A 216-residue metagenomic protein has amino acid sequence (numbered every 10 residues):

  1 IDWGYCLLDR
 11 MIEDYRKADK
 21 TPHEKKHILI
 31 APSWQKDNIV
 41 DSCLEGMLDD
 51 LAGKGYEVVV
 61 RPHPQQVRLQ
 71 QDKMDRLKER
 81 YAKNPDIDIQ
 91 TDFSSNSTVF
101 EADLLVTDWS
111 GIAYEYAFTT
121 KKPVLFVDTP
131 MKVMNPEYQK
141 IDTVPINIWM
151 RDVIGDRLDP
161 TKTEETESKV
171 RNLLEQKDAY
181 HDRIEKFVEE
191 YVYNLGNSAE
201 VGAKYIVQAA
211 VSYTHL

Functional and structural regions predicted by a protein language model:
I1-I39, P64-V67, H181: A nucleotide-sugar donor-handling region in carbohydrate enzymes
S33-Q35, P64, L158, K186-N194: Extended, composition-driven regions rather than compact fold-specific motifs
D41-V58: Short hydrophobic signal-anchor/transmembrane segments that target glycosyltransferases and glycosylation machinery
G53-I89: Catalytic donor nucleotide-activated moiety binding site of glycosyltransferases and closely related
I89-S97: Conserved active-site histidine-acidic residue motif and adjacent donor-binding/catalytic loop of glycosyltransferases
F100-Y114: Acidic donor-binding loop of glycosyltransferase active sites
G111-E190: Catalytic binding pocket for nucleotide-activated donors in carbohydrate/polymer assembly enzymes
Y213-H215: Conserved small/polar residues in nucleotide/adenosyl-binding loops
